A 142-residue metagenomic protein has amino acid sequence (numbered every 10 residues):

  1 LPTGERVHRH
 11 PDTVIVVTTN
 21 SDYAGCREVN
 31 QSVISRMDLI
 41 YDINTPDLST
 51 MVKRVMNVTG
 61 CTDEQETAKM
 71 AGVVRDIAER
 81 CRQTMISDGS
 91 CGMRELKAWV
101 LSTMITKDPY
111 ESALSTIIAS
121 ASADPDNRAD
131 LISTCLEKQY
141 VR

Functional and structural regions predicted by a protein language model:
L1-R142: C-terminal regulatory/interaction module of P-loop NTP-utilizing enzymes
